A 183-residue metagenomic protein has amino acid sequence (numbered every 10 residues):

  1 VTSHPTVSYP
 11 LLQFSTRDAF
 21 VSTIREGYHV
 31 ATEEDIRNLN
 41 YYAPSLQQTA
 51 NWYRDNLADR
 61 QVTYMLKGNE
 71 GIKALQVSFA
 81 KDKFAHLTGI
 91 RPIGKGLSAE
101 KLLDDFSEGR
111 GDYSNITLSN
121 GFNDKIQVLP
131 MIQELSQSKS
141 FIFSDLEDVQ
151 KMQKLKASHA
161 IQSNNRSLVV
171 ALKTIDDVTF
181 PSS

Functional and structural regions predicted by a protein language model:
V1-A157: An acidic, glycine-rich, mixed-charge low-complexity segment common to nucleic-acid enzymes
S158-N164: Active-site metal-binding core of divalent-cation-utilizing nuclease and nuclease-like domains
N165-S183: Compact beta-sheet-dominated globular domain cores
